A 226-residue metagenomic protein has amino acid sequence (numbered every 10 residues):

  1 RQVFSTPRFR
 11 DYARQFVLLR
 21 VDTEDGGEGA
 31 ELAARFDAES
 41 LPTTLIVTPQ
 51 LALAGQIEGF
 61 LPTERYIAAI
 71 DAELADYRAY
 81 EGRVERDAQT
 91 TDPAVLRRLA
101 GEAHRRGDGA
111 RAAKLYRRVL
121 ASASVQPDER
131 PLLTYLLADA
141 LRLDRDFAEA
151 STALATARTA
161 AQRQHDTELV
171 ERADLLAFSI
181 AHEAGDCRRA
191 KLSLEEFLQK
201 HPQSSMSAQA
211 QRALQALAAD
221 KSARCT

Functional and structural regions predicted by a protein language model:
Q2-E28: Thiol-based oxidoreductase modules, predominantly thioredoxin-like and allied folds used for disulfide exchange
A38-A79: Non-catalytic, surface beta->alpha helical segment in thiol-disulfide oxidoreductase systems
E58-F60, T90, R106-G107, A121-R130 (+2 more regions): Short solvent-exposed coil/turn linkers within tandem alpha-helical repeat scaffolds
